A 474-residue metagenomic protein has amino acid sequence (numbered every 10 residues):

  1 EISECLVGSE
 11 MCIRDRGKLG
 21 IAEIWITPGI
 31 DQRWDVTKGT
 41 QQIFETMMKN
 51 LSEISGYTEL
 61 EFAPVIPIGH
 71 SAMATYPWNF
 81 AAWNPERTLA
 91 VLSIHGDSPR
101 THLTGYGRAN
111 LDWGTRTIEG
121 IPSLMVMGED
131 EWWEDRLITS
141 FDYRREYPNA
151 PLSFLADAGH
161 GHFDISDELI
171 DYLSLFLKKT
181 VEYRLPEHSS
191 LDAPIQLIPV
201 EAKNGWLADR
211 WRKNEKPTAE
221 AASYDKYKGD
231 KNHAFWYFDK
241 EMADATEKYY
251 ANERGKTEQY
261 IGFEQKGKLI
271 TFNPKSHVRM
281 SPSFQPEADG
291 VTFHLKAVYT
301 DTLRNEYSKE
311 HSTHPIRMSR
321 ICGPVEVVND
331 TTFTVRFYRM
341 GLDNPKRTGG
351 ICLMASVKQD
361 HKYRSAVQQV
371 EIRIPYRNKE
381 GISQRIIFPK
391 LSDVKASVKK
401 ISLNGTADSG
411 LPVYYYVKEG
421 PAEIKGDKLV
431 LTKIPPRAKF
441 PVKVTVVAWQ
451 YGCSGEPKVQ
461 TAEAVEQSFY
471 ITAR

Functional and structural regions predicted by a protein language model:
I2-C12: Short, small-residue-biased leader/transition segments that mark boundaries at the very start of proteins
R14-L19, E59-E61, W83-N84, T115-G120 (+1 more regions): Extracellular/periplasmic catalytic domains that process cell-envelope and extracellular macromolecules
L19-R33: Conserved alpha/beta-hydrolase
D35-T75, A82-T88: Gly/Ser-rich "nucleophile elbow"/oxyanion-hole loop immediately N-terminal to the catalytic nucleophile in hydrolases
L89-S174: The feature captures the conserved acid-bearing segment of alpha/beta-hydrolase catalytic domains
A158-K296: Alpha/beta-hydrolase-fold serine-hydrolase catalytic core, especially in secreted/extracellular enzymes
T257-R474: Solvent-exposed beta-strand/loop surfaces, strongest in extracytoplasmic domains of secreted and cell-surface proteins
